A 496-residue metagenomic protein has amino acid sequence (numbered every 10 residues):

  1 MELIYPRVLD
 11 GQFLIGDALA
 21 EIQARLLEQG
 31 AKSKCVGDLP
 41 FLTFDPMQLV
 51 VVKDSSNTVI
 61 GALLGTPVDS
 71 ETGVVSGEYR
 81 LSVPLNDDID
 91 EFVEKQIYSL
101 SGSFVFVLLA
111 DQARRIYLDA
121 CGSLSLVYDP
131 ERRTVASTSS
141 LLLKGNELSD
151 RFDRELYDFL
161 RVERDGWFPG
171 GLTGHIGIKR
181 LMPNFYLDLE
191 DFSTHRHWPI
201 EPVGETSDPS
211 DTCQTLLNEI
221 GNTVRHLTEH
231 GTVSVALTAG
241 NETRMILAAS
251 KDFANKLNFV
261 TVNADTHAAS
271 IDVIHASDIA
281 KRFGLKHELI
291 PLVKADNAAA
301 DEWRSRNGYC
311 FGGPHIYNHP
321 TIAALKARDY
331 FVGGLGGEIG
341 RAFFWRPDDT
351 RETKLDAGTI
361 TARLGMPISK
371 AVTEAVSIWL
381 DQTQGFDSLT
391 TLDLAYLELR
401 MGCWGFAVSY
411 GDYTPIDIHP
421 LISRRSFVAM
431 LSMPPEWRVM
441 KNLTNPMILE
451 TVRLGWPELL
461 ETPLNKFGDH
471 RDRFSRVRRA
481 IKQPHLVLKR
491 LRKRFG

Functional and structural regions predicted by a protein language model:
M1-V235, N241, M245-P291: Cysteine-centered catalytic environments shared across enzyme families
E91, K95-I97, D150-E155, T383-L394 (+1 more regions): Structural motif
A113, D191, P202-L389, W404-E461 (+1 more regions): ATP-dependent adenylate-handling active sites, centered on carboxylate activation for C-N bond formation
K144, S149-F152, R161-E163, K441-D469: Charge-dense polyanion-binding interfaces
F159-E163, D393-R400, M430: Short alpha-helical scaffolding segments that buttress acidic/His motifs in well-ordered protein cores
Y186, A395-F406: Core structural elements
Y186, D472-R473: Active-site/acyl-donor-binding loops of N-acyltransferases
V487-G496: Acidic, carboxylate-rich catalytic segments that either coordinate divalent cations
